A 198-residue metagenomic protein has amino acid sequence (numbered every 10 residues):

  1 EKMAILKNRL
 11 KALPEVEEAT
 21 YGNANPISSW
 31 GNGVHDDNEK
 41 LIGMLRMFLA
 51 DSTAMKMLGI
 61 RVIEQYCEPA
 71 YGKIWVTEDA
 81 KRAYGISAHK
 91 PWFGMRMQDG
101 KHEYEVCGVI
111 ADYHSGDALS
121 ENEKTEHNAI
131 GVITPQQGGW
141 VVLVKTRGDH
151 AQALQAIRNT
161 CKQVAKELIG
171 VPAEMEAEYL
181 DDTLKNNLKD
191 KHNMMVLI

Functional and structural regions predicted by a protein language model:
E1-Y84, A88-K90, D99-H102: Structured, solvent-exposed hinge/loop segments at the ends of secondary-structure elements
K2-E18, Y71, E78-A83, A88 (+1 more regions): "Rare, low-scoring activations can occur in soluble or secreted enzymes where short amphipathic helices or signal
W92-G94: A glycine-biased structural micro-motif
